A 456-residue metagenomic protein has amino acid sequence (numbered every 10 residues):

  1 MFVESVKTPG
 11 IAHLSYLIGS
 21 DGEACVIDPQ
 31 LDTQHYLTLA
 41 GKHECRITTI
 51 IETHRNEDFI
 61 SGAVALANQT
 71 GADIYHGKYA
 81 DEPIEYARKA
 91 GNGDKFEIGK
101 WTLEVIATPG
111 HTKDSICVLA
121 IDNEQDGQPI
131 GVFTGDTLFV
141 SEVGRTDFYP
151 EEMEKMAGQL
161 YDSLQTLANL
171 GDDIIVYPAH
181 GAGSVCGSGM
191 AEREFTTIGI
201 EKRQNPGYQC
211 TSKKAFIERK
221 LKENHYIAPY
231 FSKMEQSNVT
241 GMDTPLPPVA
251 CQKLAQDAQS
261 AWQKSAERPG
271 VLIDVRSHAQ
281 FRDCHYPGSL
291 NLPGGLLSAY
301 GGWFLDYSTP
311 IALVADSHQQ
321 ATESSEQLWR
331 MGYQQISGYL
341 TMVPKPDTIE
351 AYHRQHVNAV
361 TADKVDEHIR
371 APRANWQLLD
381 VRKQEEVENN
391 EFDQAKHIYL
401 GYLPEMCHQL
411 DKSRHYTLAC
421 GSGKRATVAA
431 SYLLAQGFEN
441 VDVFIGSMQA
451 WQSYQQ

Functional and structural regions predicted by a protein language model:
M1-R46, V118-G135, S141: Conserved beta-strand hairpin/beta-sheet module of binuclear metal-dependent hydrolase folds, prominently
F2-V3, Y16-G19, K95-G127, C251 (+1 more regions): Core dinuclear metal-dependent hydrolase active-site scaffold
I18, D28, H54, L66 (+7 more regions): Divalent metal-coordination and catalytic microenvironments
V26-I27, I47-N56, I74-K78, A107-G110 (+4 more regions): Active-site neighborhood of phospho(di)ester-bond hydrolases with catalytic His/Asp-centered motifs
P29-Q30, R55, A80, T112 (+7 more regions): Active-site metal-binding loops of divalent metal-dependent hydrolases
T33-Y75: Active-site metal-binding motif and surrounding structural segment of the metallo-beta-lactamase
T102, T112-Y226: Metallo-beta-lactamase
R145, M153, I200-Q236, T240-M242 (+3 more regions): Rhodanese-like catalytic fold shared by cysteine-dependent sulfurtransferases and DSP/PTP-type phosphatases
